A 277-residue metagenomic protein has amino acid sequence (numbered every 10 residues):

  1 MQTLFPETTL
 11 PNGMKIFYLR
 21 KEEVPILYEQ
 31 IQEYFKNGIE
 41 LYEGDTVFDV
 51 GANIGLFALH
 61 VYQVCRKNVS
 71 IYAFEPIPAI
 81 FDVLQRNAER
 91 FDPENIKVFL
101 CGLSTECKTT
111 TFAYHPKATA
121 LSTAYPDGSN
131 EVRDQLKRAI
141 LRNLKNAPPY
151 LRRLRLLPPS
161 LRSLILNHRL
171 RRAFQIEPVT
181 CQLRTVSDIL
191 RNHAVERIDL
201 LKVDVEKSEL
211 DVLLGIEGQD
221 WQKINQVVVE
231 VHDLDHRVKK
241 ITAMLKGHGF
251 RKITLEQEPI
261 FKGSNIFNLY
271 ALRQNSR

Functional and structural regions predicted by a protein language model:
M1-R277: Phosphate/nucleotide-binding beta-alpha loop and adjacent structural elements of enzyme active sites
